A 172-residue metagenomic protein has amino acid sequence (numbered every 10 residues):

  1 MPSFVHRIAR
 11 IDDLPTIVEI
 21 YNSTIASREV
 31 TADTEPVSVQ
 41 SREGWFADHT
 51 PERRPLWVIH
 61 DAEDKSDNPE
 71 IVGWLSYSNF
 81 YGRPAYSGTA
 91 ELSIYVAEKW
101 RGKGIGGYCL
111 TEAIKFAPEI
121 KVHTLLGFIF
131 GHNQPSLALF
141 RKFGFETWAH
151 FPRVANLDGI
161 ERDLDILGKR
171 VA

Functional and structural regions predicted by a protein language model:
V5-I17: A short beta-loop-alpha structural element at the N-terminal edge of CoA-dependent acyl/N-acetyltransferase catalytic
E19-P36, D48-H49: Helix-loop element at the rim of GNAT/NAT acetyltransferase active sites that forms part of the acceptor-substrate
I20, I120, K142-F143: Structural motif
E35-K99, L110, R170-V171: Acetyl-CoA-dependent GNAT
S76-N79, P84, L126-I129, R141 (+1 more regions): Conserved catalytic-core motifs of GNAT/GCN5-like acyltransferases
G102-F116, Q134-K142: Conserved acetyl-CoA-binding loop-helix of GNAT-fold acetyltransferases
A117-I129: Conserved GNAT acetyl-CoA-binding A-motif
